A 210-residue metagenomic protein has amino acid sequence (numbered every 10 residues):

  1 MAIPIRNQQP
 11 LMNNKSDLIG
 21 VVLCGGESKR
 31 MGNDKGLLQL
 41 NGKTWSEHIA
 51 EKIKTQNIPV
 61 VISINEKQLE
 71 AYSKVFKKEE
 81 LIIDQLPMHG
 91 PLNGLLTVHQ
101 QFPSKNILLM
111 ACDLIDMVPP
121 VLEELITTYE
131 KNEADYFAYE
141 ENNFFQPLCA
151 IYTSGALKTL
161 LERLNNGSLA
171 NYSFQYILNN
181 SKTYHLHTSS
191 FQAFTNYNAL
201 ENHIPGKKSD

Functional and structural regions predicted by a protein language model:
M1-L11: N-terminal amphipathic/basic-hydrophobic helices that include classical n-h-c signal peptides and signal-anchor
A2, F194-D210: Short, basic/aromatic-enriched C-terminal tail that caps enzymatic domains
N13-P147, I151-N171, Y176-A193, E201: Nucleotide and nucleotide-moiety/phosphate-recognizing core
